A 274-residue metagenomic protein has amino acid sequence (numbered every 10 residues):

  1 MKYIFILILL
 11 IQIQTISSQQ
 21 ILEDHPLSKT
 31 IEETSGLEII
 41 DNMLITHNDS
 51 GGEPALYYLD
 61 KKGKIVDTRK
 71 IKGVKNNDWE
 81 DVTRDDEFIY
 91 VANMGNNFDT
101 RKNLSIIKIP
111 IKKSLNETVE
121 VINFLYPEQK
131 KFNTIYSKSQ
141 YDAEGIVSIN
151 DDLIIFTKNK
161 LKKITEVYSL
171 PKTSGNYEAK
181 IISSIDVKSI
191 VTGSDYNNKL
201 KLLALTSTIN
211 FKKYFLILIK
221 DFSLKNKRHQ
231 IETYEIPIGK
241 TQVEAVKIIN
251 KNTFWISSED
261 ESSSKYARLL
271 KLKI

Functional and structural regions predicted by a protein language model:
M1-L22: Bacterial Sec-dependent N-terminal signal peptides
Q19-I274: Sequence/structural signature of beta-propeller domains
